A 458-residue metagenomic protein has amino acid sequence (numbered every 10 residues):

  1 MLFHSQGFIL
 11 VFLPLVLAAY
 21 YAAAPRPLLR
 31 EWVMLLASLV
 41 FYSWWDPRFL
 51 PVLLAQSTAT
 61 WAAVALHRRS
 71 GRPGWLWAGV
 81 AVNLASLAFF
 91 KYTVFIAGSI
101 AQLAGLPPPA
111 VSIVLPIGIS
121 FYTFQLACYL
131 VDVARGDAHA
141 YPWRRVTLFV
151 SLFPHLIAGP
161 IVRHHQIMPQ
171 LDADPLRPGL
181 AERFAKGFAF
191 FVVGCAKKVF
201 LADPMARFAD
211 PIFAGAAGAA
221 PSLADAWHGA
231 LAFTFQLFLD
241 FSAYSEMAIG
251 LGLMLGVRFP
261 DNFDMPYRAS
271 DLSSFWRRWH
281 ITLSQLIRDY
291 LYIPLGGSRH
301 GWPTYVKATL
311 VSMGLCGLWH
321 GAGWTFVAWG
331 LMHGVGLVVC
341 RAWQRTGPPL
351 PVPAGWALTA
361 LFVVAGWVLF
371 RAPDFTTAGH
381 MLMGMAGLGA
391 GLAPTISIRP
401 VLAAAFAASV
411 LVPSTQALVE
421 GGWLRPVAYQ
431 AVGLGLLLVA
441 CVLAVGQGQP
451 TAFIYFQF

Functional and structural regions predicted by a protein language model:
M1-L411, Q416-Q457: Membrane-embedded transmembrane alpha-helical bundles that form the catalytic cores of multi-pass lipid-modifying
